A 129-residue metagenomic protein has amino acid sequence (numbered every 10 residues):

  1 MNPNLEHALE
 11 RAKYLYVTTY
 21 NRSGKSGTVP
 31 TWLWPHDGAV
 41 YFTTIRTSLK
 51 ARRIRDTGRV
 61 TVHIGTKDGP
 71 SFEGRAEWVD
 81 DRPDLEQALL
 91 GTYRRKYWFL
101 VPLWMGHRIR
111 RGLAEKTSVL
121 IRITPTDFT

Functional and structural regions predicted by a protein language model:
M1-L15: Extreme N-terminal tail/first-helix region
M1-N4, G27-V29, T47, G106-R108: A generic local structural motif
A12-R46, I54, V60-I64, S71-R75: Short beta-strand segments
S23, D127-T129: Glycine-rich nucleotide phosphate-binding loop and flanking beta-alpha elements of Rossmann-like dinucleotide-binding
T47-D127: Short, structured beta-strand-loop surface elements
